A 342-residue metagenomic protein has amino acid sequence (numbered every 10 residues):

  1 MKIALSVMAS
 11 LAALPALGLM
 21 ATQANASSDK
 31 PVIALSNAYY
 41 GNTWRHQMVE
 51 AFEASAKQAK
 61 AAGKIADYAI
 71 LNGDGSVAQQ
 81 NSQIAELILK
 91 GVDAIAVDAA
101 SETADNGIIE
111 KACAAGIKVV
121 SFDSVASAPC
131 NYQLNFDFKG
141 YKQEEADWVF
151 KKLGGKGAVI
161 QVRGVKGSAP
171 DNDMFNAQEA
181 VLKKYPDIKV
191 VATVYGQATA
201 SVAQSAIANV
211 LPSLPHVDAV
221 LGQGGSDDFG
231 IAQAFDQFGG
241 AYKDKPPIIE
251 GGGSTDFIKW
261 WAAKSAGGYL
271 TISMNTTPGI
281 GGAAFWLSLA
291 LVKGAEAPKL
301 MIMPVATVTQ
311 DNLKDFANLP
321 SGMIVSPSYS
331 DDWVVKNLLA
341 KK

Functional and structural regions predicted by a protein language model:
M1-A24: Gram-negative bacterial Sec-dependent N-terminal signal peptides
A4, T22-K342: A residue-level marker of the well-folded mature domains of exported/periplasmic proteins
